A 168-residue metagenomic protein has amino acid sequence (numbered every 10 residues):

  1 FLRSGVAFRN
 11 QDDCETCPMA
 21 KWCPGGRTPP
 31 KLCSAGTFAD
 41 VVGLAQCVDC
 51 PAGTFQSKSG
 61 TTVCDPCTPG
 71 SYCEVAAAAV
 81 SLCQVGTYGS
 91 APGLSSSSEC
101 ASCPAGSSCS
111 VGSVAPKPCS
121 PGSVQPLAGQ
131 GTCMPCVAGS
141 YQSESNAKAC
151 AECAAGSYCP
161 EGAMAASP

Functional and structural regions predicted by a protein language model:
F1-P168: Disulfide-rich, cysteine-dense extracellular ectodomains and adjacent flexible linkers of secreted and cell-surface
